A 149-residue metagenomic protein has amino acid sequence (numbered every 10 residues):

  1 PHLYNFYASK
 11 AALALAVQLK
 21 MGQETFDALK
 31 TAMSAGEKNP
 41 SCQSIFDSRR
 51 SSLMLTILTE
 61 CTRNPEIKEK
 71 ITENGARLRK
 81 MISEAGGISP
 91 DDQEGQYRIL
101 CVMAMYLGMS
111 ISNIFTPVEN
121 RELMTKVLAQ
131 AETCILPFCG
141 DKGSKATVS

Functional and structural regions predicted by a protein language model:
P1, S41-I45, P90: Short amphipathic alpha-helical boundary/capping segments
P1-A12: Helix-turn-helix
N5, T59, R63, G87-D91 (+1 more regions): Amphipathic alpha-helical interaction elements
A12, A16, K20-S52, R98-V102: Hydrophobic alpha-helical connector segments
V17, M21, T25, L29 (+3 more regions): Hydrophobic recognition helices of helix-based DNA-binding modules
Q18, G22, K68-R79: Amphipathic, non-transmembrane alpha-helical scaffold segments
I45-G75: Amphipathic alpha-helical segments used for helix-helix packing
K68, T72, I88-S149: Hydrophobic/aromatic-rich alpha-helical bundle segments in the mid-to-C-terminal region
